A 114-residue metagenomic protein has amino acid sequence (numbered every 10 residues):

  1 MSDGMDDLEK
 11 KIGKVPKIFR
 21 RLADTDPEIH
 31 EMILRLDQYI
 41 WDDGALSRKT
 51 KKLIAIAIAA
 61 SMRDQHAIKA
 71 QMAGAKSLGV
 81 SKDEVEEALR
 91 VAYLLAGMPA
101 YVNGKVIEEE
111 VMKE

Functional and structural regions predicted by a protein language model:
M1-K49, A100-E114: Acidic, glycine/proline-rich low-complexity segments that act as flexible tails and inter-domain linkers
A23, G44, M62-Q65, G79 (+1 more regions): Residues at alpha-helix boundaries and short interhelical turns
D37-W41, A55, M72-K76, L89-R90: Amphipathic alpha-helical segments within well-ordered protein domains
K51-Q65: Amphipathic, charged-and-aliphatic alpha-helical interface segments that function as noncatalytic docking
S61-L89: Mid-chain, well-packed structural core segment of small domains
A73-V80, A96, I107-E114: Short alpha-helical linear motifs
V91, M98-P99: Substrate/cofactor-recognition hotspot
